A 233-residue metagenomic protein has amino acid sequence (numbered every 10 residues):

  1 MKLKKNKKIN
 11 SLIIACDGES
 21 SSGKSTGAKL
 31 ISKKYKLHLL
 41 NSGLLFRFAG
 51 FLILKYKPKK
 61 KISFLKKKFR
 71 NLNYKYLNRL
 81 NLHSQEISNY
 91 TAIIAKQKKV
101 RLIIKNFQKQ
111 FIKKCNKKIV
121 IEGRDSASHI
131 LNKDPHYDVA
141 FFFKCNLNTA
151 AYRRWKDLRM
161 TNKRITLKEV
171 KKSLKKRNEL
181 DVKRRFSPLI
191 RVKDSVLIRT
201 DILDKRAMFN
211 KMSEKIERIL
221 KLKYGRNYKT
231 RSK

Functional and structural regions predicted by a protein language model:
K2-K8, L82, N106, W155-M160 (+1 more regions): NTP-dependent small-molecule kinase module
I14-C16: Hydrophobic anchor at the beta1->P-loop junction of P-loop NTPases
E19-S22: ATP-binding Walker
S25: Walker A/P-loop
S32-S42, P58: Post-Walker A helix-loop "phosphate-sensing" segment adjacent to the P-loop in P-loop NTPases
L44-K118, D125-L131, N148-Y152, M160 (+2 more regions): ATP-dependent small-molecule kinase phosphotransfer cores that center on conserved nucleotide phosphate-binding segments
